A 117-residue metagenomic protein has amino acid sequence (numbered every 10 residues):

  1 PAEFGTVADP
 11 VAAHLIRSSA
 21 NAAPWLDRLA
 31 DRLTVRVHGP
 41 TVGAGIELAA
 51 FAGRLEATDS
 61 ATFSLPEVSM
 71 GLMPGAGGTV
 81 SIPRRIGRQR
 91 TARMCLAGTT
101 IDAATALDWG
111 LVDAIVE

Functional and structural regions predicted by a protein language model:
P1-N21, T41, S69-G71: Glycine- (often His-adjacent) and acidic-residue-rich active-site loop that binds/positions the CoA thioester
D9-V11, L15, I86, C95 (+1 more regions): Ligand-binding clefts of soluble mixed alpha/beta catalytic domains
A22-M70, P74, T100: Glycine-rich beta-to-alpha active-site loop
P24, I46-E47, V80, A92 (+1 more regions): Alpha-helical segments flanking ligand/cofactor-binding loops in enzyme cores
D27-R28, R84, D108: Solvent-exposed polar/charged
R32, R90-R93: Pre-recognition alpha-helix immediately N-terminal to the DNA-recognition helix within helix-turn-helix or winged-helix
T79-Q89: Hydrophobic, secondary-structure "cap" segments at the distal end of domains
M94-E117: Amphipathic alpha-helical segments at domain termini/boundaries
